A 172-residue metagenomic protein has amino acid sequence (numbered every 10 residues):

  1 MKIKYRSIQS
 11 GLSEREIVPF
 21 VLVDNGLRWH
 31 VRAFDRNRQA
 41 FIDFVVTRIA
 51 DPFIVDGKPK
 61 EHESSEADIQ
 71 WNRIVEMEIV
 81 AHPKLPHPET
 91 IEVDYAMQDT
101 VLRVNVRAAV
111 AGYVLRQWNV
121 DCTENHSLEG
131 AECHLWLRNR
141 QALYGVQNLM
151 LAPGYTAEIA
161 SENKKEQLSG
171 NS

Functional and structural regions predicted by a protein language model:
M1-Y95, L168-S172: Core beta-strand-centered patch of the WYL/Sm-like small regulatory domain
W71-S172: Polybasic (Lys/Arg-rich)
